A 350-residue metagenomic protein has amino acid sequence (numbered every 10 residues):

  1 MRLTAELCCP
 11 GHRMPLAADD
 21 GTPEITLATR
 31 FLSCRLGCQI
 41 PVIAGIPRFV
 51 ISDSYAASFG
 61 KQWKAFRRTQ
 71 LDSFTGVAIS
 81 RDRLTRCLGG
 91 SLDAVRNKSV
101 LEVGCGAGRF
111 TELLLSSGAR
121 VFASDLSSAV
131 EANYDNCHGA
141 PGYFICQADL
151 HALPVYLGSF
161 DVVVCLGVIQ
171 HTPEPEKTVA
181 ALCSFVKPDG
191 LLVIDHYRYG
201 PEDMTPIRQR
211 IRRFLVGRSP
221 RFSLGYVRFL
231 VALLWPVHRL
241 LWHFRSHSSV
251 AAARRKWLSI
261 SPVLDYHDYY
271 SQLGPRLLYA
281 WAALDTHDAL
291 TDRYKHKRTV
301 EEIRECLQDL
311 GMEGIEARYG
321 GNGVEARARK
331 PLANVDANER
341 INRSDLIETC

Functional and structural regions predicted by a protein language model:
M1-L157, V162, K295-H296, E302 (+1 more regions): Conserved N-terminal segment of class I S-adenosyl-L-methionine
T26, L166, V179-L182: N-terminal cap/leader regions of alpha/beta-hydrolase-fold enzymes, predominantly small-molecule hydrolases
D125, Q147, G167, H196-R198: Glycine-rich, histidine-containing beta strand-loop boundary motifs that form or position
V162-P173: A short SAM/SAH-binding and catalytic strip from SAM-dependent methyltransferases
E176-P188: A short glycine-rich, Lys/Arg-flanked "PGG" loop and its adjoining helix->strand segment in the class I
L191-G225, A232: Conserved class I S-adenosyl-L-methionine
I207, S219-Q308: Substrate-binding/catalytic lobe of Class I Rossmann-like enzymes that use SAM or dcSAM, i.e., the mid-to-C-terminal
